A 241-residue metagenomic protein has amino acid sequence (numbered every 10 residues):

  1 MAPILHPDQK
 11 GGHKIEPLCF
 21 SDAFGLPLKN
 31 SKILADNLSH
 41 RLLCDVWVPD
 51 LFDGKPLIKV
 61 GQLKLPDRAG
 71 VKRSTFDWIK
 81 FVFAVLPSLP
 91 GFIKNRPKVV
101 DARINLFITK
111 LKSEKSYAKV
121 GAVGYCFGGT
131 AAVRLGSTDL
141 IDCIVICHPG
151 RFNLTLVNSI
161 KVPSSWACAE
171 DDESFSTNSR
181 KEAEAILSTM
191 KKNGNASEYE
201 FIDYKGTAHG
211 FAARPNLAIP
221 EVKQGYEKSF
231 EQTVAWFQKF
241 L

Functional and structural regions predicted by a protein language model:
M1-L241: N-terminal cap/leader regions of alpha/beta-hydrolase-fold enzymes, predominantly small-molecule hydrolases
